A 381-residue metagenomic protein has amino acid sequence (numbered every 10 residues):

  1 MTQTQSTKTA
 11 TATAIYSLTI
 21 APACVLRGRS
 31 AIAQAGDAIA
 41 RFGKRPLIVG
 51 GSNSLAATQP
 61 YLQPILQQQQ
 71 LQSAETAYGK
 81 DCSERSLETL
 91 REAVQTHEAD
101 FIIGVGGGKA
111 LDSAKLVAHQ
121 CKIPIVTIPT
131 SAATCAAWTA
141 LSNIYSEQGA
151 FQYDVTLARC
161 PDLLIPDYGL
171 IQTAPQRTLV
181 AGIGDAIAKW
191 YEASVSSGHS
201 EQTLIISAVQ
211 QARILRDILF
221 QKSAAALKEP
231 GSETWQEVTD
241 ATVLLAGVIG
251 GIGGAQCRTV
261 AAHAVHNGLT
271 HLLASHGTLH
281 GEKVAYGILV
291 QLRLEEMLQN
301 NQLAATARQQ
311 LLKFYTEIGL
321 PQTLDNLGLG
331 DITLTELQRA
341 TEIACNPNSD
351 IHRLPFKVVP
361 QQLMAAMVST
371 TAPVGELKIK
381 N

Functional and structural regions predicted by a protein language model:
T2-D100, L324: ATP/NTP phosphate-donor binding region
T2-T4, Q302-N381: C-terminal charged capping/lid subdomain of soluble metabolic enzymes
A23, H119-Q211: A glycine/threonine-rich phosphate-anchoring loop and its flanking beta-alpha core in nucleotide/phosphate-binding
I32, L55-Q59, K109-L116, T134-W138 (+1 more regions): Short glycine/serine/threonine-rich phosphate/pyrophosphate-binding segments that cradle anionic phosphate groups
A40, Q67, L71, Q95 (+11 more regions): Generic secondary-structure signature for well-ordered alpha-helical cores
V94-A132: A short, small-residue-rich loop immediately preceding and capping a beta-strand
E201-E317: Active-site segments that bind and position negatively charged phosphate/pyrophosphate groups
